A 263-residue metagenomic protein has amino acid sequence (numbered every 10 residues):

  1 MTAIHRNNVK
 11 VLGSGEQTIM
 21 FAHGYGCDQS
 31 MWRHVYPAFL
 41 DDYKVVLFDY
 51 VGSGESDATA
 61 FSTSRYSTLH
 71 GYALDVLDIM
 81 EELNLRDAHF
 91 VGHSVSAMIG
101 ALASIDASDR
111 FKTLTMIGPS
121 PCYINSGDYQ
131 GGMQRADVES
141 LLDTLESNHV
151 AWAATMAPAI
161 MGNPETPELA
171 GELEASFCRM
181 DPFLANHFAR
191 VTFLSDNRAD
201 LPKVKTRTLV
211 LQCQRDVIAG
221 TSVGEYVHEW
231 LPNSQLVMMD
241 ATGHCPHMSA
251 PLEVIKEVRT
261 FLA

Functional and structural regions predicted by a protein language model:
H5, L47-V95, K256: Active-site loop/oxyanion-hole signature of alpha/beta-hydrolase fold enzymes
N7-R65: Conserved HGGG/HGGXW glycine-rich cap/lid loop of the alpha/beta-hydrolase fold
T18, D42-K44, R86-H89, R110-T113 (+2 more regions): Structural signature of beta-strand start/N-cap positions in the alpha/beta core of ABC transporter nucleotide-binding
H23-Y25, A88, G92-S94, C213: Conserved alpha/beta-hydrolase "nucleophile elbow" surrounding the catalytic nucleophile
A101-D106, R110-S147: Flexible "cap/lid" loop of the alpha/beta hydrolase fold
N125, Y129-M133, T144-P202: Conserved alpha/beta-hydrolase catalytic His-Asp/Glu region
K203-T242: Conserved loop-alpha-helix segment in the C-terminal half of the alpha/beta-hydrolase fold that carries the catalytic
S234-A263: Catalytic active-site module of serine/aspartate enzymes centered on a nucleophile-bearing elbow/loop
